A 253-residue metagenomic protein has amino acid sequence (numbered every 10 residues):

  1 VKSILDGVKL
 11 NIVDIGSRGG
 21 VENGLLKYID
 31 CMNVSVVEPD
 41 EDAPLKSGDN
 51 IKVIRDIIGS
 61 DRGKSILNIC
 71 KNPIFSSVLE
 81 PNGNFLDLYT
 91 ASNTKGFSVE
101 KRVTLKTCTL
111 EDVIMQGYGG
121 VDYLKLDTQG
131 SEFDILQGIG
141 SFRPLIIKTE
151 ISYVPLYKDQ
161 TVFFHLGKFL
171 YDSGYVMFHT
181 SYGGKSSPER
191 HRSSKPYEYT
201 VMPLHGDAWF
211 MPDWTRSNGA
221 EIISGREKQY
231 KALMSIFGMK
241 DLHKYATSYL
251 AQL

Functional and structural regions predicted by a protein language model:
V1-F75, L79-L88, N93-E100, S131 (+1 more regions): SAM cofactor-binding core of SAM-dependent methyltransferases, primarily the Rossmann-like beta-alpha-beta module
N11, C31-S35, M115-D241: Conserved acidic-Pro-Pro-aromatic motif
D42, T109, H165: Short Gly/charged-rich anion-binding patches and loops
I54-D56, T104-T107, K125: Conserved residues in the N-terminal Rossmann fold of short-chain dehydrogenase/reductase
K71, N82, T107-T109, I114: Generic hydrophobic/packing signal
K95-D112: Alpha-helix-centered segments that form part of catalytic cores
K244-L253: Short, charge-rich amphipathic alpha-helical segments embedded in non-transmembrane helical bundles/solenoids
